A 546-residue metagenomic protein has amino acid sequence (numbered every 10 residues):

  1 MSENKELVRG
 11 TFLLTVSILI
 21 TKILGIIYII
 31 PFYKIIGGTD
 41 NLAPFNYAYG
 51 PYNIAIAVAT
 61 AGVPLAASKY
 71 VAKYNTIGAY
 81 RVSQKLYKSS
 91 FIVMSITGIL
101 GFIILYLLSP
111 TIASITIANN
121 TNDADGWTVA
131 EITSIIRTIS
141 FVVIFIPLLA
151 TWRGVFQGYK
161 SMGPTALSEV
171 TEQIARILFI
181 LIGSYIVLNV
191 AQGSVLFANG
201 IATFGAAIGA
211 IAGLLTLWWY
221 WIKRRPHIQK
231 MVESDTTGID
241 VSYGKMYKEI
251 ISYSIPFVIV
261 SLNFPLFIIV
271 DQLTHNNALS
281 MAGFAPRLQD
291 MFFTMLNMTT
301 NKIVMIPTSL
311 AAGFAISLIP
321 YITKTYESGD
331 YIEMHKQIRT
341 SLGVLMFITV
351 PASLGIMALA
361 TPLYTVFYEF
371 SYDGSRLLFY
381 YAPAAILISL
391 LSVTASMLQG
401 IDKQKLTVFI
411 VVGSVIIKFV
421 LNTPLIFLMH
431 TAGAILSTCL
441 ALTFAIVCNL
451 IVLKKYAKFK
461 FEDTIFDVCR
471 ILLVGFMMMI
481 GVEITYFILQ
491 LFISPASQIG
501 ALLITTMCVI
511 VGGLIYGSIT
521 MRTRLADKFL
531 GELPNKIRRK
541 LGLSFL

Functional and structural regions predicted by a protein language model:
M1-I27, K85, T237-S261, I332-H335 (+1 more regions): N-terminal membrane topogenesis motif
E6-K69, K73, F102, Y106 (+1 more regions): Signature of the first transmembrane helix
Y33-I54, V195-G200, K245-Y253, N276-M305 (+1 more regions): Interfacial/gating helices of multi-pass transporter permease domains
K73-S90, F292-A382: Specific pore-lining/lateral-gate transmembrane helices of multi-pass inner-membrane transport and insertion machines
A113-I136, M357-I386, P495-A496: Interfacial segments at transmembrane-helix termini and the short loops linking adjacent helices
F145-S168, P383-V411, L428: Membrane-interface junctions at transmembrane-helix termini in multi-pass inner-membrane proteins
G163, I174-Y220, V415-V447, K458 (+2 more regions): Membrane-interface helix-loop junctions in multi-pass transport and translocation proteins
T485-L546: Membrane-proximal transmembrane or re-entrant/amphipathic helices at the cytosolic face
